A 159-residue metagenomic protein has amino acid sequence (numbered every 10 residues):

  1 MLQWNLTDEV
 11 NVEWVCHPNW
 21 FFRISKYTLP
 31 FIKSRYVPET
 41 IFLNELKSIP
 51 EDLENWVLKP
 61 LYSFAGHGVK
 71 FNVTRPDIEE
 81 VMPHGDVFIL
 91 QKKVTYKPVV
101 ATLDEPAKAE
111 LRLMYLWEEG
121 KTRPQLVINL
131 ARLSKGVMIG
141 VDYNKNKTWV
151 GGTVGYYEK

Functional and structural regions predicted by a protein language model:
M1-K159: Domain-scale recognition of functional cores that engage charged ligands
